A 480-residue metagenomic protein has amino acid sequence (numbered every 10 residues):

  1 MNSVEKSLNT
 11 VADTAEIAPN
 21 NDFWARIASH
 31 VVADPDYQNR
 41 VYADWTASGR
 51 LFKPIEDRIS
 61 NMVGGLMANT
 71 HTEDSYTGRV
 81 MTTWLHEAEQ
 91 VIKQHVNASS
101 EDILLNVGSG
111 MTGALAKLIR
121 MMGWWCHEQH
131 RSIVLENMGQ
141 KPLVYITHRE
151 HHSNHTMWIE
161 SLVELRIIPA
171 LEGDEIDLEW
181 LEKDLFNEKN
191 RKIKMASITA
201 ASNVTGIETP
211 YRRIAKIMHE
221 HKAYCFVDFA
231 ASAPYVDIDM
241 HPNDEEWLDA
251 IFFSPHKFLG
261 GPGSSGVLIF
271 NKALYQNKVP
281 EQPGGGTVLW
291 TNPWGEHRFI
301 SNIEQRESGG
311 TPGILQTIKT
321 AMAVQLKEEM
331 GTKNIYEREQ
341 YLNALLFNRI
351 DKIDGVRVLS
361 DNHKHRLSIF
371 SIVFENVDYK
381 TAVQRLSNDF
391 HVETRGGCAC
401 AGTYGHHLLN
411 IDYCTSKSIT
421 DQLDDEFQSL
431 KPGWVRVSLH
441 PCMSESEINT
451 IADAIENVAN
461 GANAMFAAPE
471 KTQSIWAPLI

Functional and structural regions predicted by a protein language model:
M1-I480: Pyridoxal 5′-phosphate
